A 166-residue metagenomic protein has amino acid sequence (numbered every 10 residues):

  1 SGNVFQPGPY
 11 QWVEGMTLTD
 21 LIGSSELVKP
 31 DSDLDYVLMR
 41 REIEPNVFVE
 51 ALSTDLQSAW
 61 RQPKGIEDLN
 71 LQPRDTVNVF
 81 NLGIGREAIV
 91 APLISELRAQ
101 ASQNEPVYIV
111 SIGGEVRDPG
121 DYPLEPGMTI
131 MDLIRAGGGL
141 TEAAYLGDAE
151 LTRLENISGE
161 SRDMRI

Functional and structural regions predicted by a protein language model:
S1-I166: Ser/Thr/Pro/Gly-biased, low-complexity, turn-/loop-rich segments that often occur immediately after N-terminal
